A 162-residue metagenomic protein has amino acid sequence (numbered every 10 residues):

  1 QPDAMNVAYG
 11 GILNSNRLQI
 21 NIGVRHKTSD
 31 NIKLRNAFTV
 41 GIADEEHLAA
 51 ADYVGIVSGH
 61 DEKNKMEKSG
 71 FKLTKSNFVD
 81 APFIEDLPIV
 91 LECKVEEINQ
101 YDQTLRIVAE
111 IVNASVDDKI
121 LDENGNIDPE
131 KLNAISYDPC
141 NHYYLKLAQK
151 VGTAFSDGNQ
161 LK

Functional and structural regions predicted by a protein language model:
Q1-K162: Basic, polyanion-binding surface patches
